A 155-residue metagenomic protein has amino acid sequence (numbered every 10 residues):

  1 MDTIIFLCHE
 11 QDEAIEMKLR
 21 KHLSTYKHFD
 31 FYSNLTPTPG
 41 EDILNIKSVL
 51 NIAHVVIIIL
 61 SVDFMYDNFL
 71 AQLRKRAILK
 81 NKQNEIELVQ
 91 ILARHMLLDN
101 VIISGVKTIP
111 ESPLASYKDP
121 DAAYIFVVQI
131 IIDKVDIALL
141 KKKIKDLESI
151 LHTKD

Functional and structural regions predicted by a protein language model:
M1-V56, L79-K80, N84-I86, V127-I137 (+1 more regions): Conserved N-terminal substructure of TIR/SEFIR domains
Q11, V62-D63, I86, Q90-D99: Short beta-alpha junction loops
I15-K18, N68-A71, V101: A short acidic (Asp/Glu
F31, L88-Q90, T108-L114: Conserved beta-strand scaffold positions in the cores of enzyme catalytic domains, especially in NTP/NDP-utilizing
I59: Long, contiguous binding/interaction regions
V62-Q83: Conserved TIR/SEFIR loop-to-helix hotspot centered on a Trp-containing motif with a nearby acidic residue
M96-E111: Glycine-rich, charge-decorated loop segments at or immediately adjacent to ligand/cofactor-binding or catalytic sites
I109-I130: Conserved GTP-binding G-domain of TRAFAC-class P-loop NTPases and closely related GTPase folds
